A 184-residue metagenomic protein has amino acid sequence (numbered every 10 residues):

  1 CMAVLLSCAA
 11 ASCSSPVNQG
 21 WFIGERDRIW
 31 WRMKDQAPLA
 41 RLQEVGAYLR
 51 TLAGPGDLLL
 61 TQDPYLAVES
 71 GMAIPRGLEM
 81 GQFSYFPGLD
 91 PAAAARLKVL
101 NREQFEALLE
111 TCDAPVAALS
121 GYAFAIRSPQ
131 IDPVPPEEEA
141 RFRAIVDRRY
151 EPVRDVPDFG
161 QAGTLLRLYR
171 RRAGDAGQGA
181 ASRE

Functional and structural regions predicted by a protein language model:
C1-C8: Membrane-interfacial entry segments at the cytosolic side of transmembrane helices
M2, D175-E184: Short, basic, low-complexity termini and linkers enriched in Ser/Thr/Gly/Pro that act as targeting/leader peptides
C8-G174: Extracytoplasmic
